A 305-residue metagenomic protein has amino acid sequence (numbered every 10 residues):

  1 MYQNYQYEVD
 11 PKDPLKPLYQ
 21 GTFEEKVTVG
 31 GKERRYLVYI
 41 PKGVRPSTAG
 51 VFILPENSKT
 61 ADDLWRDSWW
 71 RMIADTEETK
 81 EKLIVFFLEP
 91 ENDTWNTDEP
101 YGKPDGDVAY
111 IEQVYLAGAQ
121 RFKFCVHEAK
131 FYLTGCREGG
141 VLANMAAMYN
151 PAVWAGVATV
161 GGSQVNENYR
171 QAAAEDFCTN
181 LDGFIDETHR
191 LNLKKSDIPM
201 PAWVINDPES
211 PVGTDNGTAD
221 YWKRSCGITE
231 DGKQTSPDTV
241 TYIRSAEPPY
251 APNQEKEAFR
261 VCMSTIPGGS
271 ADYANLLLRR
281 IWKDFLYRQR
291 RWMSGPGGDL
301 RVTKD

Functional and structural regions predicted by a protein language model:
M1-G50, L83, T134-N150, G156-A158 (+4 more regions): A domain-start/cap signature at the N-terminus of enzymes
K42-S47, N96-E138, P151-V153: Gly/Ser-rich "nucleophile elbow"/oxyanion-hole loop immediately N-terminal to the catalytic nucleophile in hydrolases
G50, N57-V114, T239-M263: Active-site machinery of serine-nucleophile hydrolases
G50, R66-W70, D107-V114, E138-A143 (+3 more regions): Stable alpha-helical elements in mature extracytoplasmic
W203-N206: Short beta-strand/loop motif that positions the catalytic acidic residue of the alpha/beta-hydrolase fold
E209-G213, A271: Acidic catalytic loop of the alpha/beta-hydrolase fold
G269-N275: Catalytic histidine-centered segment of alpha/beta-hydrolase-like enzymes
